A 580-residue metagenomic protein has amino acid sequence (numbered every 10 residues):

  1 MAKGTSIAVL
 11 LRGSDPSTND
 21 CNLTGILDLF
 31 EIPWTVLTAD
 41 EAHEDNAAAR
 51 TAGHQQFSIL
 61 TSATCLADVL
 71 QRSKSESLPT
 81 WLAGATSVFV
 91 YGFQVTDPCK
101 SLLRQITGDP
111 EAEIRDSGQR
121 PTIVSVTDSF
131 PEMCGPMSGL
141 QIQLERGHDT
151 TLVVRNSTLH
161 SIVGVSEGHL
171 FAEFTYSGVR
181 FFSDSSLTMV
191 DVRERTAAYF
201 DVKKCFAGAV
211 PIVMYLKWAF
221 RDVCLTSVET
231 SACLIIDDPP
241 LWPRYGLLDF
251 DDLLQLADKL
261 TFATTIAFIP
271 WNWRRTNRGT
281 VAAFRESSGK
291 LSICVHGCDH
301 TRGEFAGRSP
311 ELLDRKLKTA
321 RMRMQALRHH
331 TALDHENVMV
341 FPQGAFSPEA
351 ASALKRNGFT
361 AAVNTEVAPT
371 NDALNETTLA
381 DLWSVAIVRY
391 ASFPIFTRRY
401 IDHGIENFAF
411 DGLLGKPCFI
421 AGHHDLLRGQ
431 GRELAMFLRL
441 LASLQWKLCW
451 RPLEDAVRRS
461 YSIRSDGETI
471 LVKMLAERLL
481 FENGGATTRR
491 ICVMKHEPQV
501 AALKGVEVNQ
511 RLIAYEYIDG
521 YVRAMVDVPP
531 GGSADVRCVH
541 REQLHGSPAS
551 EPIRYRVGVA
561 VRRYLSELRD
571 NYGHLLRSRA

Functional and structural regions predicted by a protein language model:
G4-I7, G25, L29, Q55-Q56 (+2 more regions): A glycine-centered loop/beta-turn motif at secondary-structure junctions
R12, P16-P98: Helical hinge/lid and interdomain linker segments adjacent to catalytic or ligand-binding clefts that mediate domain
V36-T38, K217-F220, C224-V228, D252-R274 (+2 more regions): C-terminal domain-boundary segment and adjacent tail
D68-M137: A glycine-rich, often tryptophan-bearing local segment used as a flexible ligand/cofactor-contacting loop or short
R72-S73, Y517-L565, R569, G573: C-terminal beta-strand-rich structural cap/linker in extracellular carbohydrate-active enzymes
A83, Y91-T107, A112-I114, T261-R356 (+2 more regions): Metal-dependent polysaccharide deacetylase catalytic core of the NodB/CE4 family, i.e., the active-site-bearing domain
Y199-K290, E336-F341: Active-site beta->alpha N-cap acidic-glycine motif
K217-L248, H330-V340, G344-F346, N357 (+1 more regions): Catalytic grooves of carbohydrate-active enzymes
